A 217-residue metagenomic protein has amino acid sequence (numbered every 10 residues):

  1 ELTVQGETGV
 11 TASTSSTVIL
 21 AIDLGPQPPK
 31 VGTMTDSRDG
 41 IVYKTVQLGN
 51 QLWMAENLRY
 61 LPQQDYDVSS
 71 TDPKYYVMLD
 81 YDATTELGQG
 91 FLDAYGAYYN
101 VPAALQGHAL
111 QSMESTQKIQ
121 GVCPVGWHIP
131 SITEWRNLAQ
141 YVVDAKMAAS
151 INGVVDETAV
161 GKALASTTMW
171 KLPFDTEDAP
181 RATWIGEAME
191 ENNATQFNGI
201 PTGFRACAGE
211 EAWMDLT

Functional and structural regions predicted by a protein language model:
E1-L2, S131: Extracellular beta-strand-rich recognition modules
T3-G9, W135: Beta-strand-rich extracellular modules
V10-L24: C-terminal edge beta-strand
L24-T217: Conserved positions within compact, well-structured domain cores
